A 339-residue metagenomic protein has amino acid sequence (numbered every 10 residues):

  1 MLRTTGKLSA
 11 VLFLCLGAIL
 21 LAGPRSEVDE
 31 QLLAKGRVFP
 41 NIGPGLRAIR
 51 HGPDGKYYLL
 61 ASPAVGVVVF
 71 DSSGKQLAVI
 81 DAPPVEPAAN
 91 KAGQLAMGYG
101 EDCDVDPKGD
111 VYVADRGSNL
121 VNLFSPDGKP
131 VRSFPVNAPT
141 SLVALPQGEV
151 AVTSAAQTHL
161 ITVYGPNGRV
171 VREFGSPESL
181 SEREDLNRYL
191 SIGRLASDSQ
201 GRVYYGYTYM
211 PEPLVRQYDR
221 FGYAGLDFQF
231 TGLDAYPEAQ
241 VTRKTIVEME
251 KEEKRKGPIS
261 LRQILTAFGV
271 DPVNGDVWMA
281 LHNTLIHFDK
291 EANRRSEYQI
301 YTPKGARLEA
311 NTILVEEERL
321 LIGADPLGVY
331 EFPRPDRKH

Functional and structural regions predicted by a protein language model:
M1-A10: Bacterial N-terminal signal peptides that target proteins for export
S9-I19: Bacterial N-terminal signal peptides
L21-H339: Eukaryotic scaffold repeat domains enriched in small/polar residues
